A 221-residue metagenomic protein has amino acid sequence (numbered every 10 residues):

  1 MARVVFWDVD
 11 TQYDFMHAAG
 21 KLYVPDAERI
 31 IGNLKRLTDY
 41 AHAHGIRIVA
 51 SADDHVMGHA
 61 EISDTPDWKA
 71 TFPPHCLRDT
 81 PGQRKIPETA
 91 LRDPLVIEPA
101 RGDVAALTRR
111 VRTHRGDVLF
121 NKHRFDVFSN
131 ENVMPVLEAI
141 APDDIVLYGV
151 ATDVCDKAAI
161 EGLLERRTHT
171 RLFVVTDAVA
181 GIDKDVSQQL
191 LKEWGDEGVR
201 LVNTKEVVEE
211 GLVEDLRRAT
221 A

Functional and structural regions predicted by a protein language model:
M1-F6: Extreme N-terminal starter segment of soluble prokaryotic enzymes
A19-A27, P74: Short glycine-enriched, charge-decorated loop/helix-capping segments at active-site entrances that position
G32-D144: Active-site alpha/beta core segments
L37-Y40, C155-R167: Histidine-anchored nucleotide/phosphate-binding helix
F120, R200-E210: Short acidic-hydrophobic, aromatic-tinged amphipathic segments that line or gate anion-handling sites
N121-R124, P142-C155, V174-V179: Glycine-rich anion-binding loop/nest that anchors nucleotide
R171-S187, E197: Short, flexible loop segments at boundaries between secondary-structure elements
E209-A221: C-terminal accessory domains and tails appended to enzymatic cores
